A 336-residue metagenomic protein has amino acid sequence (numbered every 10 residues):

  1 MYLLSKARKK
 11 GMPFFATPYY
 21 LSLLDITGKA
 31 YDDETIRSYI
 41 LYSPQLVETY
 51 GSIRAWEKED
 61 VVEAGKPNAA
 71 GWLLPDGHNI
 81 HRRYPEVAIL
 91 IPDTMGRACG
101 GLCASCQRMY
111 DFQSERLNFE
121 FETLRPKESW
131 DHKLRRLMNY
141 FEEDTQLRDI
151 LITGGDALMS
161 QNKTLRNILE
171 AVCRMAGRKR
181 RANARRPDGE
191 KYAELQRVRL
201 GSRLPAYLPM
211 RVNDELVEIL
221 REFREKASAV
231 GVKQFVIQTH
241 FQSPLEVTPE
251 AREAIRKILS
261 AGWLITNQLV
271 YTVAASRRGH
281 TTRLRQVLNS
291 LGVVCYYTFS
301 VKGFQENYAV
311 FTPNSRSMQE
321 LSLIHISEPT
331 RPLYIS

Functional and structural regions predicted by a protein language model:
M1-Y84: Flexible, acidic/Gly-rich N-terminal and inter-domain linker regions that tether and position cofactor-handling modules
L4-M12, I80, R125, D156-S160 (+1 more regions): Conserved aromatic-histidine-acidic binding/catalytic patches
D76-I80, I91-M95, L137-Y140, P187-D188: Catalytic micro-motifs at enzyme active sites that drive phosphoryl/nucleotidyl and oxygen chemistry
R82-K127, L200: Canonical Radical SAM [4Fe-4S] cluster-binding loop centered on the CxxxCxxC motif and its immediate flanking residues
E122, E128-N139: Active-site glycine-rich loop that binds ribose-phosphate moieties when present
L134-E142, G155-L321: Conserved AdoMet/S-adenosylmethionine-binding subsite of the radical SAM
I324-I335: Single conserved hydrophobic/aromatic residue that forms the stacking wall/gate of nucleotide- or nucleobase-binding
